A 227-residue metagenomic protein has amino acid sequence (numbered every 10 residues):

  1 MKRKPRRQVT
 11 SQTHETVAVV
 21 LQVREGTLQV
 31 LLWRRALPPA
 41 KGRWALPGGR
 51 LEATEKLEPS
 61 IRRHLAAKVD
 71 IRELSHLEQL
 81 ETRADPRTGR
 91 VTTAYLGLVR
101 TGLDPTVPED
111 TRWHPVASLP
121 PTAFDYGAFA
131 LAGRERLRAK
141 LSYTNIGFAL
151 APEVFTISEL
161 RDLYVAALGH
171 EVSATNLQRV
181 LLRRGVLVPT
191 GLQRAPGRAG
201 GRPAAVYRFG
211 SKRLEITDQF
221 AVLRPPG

Functional and structural regions predicted by a protein language model:
K2-W44: N-terminal strand-loop-strand
T27-A67, I71, E81, L141-S158: Conserved Nudix-box catalytic region and its N-terminal flanking loop in Nudix hydrolases and closely related
Q29-V30, R34-L37, K41, G48 (+3 more regions): Short, His- and charge-rich active-site/binding loops that engage polyanionic ligands
R72-L80, A174: A short coil-to-beta-strand element that immediately follows conserved catalytic motifs
P86-P105, G133-E135, A205-L214: Active-site-adjacent beta-strand/loop module that shapes the phosphate/pyrophosphate-binding cleft
A94-G97, P105-L141, L150-S158, L163 (+2 more regions): NUDIX/MutT-family hydrolases
D162-E171: Short helix-coil junctions and helix-kink-helix linkers
P189-G227: Long, intrinsically disordered, low-complexity Ser/Thr/Pro-rich regulatory/activation regions of nuclear proteins
